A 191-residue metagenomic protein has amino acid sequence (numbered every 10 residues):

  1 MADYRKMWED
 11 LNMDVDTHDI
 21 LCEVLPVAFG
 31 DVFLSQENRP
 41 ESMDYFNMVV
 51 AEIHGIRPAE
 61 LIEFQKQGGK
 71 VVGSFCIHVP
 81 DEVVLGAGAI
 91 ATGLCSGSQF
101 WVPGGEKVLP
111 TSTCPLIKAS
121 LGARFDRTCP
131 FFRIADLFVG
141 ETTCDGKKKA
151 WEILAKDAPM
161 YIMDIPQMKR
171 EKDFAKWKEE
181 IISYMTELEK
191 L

Functional and structural regions predicted by a protein language model:
M1-L191: An N-terminal assembly and electron-transfer interface module characteristic of large anaerobic redox and radical
